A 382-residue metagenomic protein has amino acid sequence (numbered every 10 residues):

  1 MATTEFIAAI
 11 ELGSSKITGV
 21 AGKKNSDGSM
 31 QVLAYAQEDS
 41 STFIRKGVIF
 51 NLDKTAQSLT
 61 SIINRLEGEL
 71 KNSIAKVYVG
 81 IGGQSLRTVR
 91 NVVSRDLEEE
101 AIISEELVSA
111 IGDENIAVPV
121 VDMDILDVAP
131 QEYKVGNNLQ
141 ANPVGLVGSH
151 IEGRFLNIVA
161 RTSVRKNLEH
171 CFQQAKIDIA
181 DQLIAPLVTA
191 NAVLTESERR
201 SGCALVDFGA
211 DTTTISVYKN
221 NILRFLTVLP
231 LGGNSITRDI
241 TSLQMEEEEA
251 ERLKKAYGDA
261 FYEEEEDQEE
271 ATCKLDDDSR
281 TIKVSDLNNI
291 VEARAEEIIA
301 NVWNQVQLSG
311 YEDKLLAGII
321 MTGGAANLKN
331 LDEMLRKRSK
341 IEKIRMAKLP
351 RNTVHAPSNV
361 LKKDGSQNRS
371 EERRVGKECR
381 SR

Functional and structural regions predicted by a protein language model:
M1-K16, V20-A204, I222-R224, G233 (+5 more regions): Nucleotide/phosphate-binding catalytic cleft detector across ATP-hydrolyzing and phosphate-transferring enzymes
I17, N191, D211-S216, L328: Short glycine/serine/threonine-rich phosphate/pyrophosphate-binding segments that cradle anionic phosphate groups
G82, D259-Y262, K314-R338: Glycine-rich phosphate-binding loops at beta-strand->alpha-helix junctions
E105, R338-E371: Conserved phosphate-binding/catalytic loops in two-lobed NTP-binding clefts
S201-S242: Glycine-rich phosphate-binding loop of actin/hexokinase-like ATP-binding domains
G209-K219, N368-S370, R374, R380-S381: Extended, charge-rich low-complexity interaction segments
R224-F225, R238, K283-D286, A317 (+1 more regions): Short beta-alpha connecting loops at secondary-structure transitions that line or flank enzyme active sites
R294-W303: A general structural motif
